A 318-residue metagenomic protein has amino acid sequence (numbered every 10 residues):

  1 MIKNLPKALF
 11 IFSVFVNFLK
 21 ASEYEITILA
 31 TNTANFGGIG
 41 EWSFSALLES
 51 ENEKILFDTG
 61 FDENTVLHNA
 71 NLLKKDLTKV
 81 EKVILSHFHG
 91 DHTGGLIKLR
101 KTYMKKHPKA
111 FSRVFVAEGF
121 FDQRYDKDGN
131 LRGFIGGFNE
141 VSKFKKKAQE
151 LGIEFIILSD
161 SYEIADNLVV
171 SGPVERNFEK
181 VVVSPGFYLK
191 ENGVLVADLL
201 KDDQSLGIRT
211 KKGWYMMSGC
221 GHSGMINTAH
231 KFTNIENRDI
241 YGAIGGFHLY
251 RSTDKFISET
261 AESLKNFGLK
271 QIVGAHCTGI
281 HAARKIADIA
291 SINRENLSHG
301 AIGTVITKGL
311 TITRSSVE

Functional and structural regions predicted by a protein language model:
A8-N17: Bacterial N-terminal signal peptides
Y24-L73, L199, D203-S218: Conserved beta-strand hairpin/beta-sheet module of binuclear metal-dependent hydrolase folds, prominently
I39, E53-K82, K105, Y188 (+2 more regions): Pre-active-site segment of Zn-dependent metallo-hydrolases
V80-D91, V114: Metallo-beta-lactamase
I84, S112-D122, G242-G246, K270-T278: Short internal beta-strands
G119-Q204, K285, N296-T311, S315: Metallo-beta-lactamase
P185, V194-I240, G245-H248: Active-site-proximal loop/helix segments of hydrolase catalytic cores
R251-E318: Accessory terminal helices/loops
